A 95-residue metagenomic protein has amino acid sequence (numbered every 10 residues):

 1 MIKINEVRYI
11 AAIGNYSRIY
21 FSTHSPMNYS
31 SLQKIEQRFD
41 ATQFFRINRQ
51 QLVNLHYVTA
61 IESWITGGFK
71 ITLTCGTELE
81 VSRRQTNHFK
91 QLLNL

Functional and structural regions predicted by a protein language model:
M1-E80: Conserved binding/recognition cores within well-folded domains
R84-N94: Short, basic/aromatic-enriched C-terminal tail that caps enzymatic domains
